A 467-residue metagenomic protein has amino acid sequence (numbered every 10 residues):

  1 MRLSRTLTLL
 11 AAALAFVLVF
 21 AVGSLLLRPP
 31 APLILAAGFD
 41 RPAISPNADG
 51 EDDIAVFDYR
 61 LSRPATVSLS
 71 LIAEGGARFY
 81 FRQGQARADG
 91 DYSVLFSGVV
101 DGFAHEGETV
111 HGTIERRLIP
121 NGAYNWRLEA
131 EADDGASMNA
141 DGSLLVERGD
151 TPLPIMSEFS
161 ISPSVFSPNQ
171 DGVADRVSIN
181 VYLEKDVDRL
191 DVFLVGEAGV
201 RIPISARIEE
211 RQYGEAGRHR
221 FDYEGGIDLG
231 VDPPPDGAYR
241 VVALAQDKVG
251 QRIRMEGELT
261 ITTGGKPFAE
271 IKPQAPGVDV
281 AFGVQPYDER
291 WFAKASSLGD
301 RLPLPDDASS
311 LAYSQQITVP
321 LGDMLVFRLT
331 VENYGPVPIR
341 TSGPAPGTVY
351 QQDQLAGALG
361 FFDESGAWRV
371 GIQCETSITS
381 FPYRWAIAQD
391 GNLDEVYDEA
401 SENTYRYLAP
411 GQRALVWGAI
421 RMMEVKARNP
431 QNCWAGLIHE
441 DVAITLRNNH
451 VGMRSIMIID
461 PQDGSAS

Functional and structural regions predicted by a protein language model:
T8-L25: Hydrophobic membrane-insertion alpha-helices, especially the h-region of bacterial N-terminal signal peptides
L26-L298: Short loop/turn motifs at secondary-structure boundaries
L71-G75, L194-A198, P336-D394, L437-I438: Short acidic, flexible loop segments centered on an aromatic residue
D89, A216, V319-M324, Y407-L415 (+1 more regions): Solvent-exposed, conformationally flexible loop/turn segments
E129-D134, L244-V249, T404-R406, A435-T445: Enriched for extracellular/lumenal, surface-exposed ectodomains of secreted and cell-surface proteins
V319, T330-P338: Asparagine-centered strand-capping/turn motif at beta-strand->loop junctions
F381-V425: Intrinsically disordered, low-complexity Pro/Gly/Ser/Thr-rich segments with frequent PxxP/GP/PP motifs and embedded
E424-D460: Terminal connector regions
